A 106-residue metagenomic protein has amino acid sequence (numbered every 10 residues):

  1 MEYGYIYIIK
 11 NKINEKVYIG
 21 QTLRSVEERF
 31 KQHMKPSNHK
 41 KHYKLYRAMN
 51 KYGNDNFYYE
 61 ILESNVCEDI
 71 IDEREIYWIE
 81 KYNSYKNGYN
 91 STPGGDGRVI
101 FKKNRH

Functional and structural regions predicted by a protein language model:
M1-H106: Structure-specific nucleic-acid interaction/processing domains
